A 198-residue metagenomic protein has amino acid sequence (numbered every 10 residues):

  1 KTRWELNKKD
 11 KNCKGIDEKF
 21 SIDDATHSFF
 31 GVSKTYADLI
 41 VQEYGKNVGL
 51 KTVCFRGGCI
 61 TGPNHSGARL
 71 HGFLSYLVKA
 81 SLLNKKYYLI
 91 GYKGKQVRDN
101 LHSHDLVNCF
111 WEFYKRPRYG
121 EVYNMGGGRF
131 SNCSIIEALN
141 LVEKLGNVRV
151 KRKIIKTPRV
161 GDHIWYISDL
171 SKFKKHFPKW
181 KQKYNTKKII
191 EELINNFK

Functional and structural regions predicted by a protein language model:
K1-C54, R69: Catalytic helix-loop patch of NAD(P)-dependent Rossmann-fold dehydrogenases
K9-S21, V78-I90, R116, K144-I155: A short C-terminal helix-loop "cap" of Rossmann-like NAD(P)-dependent dehydrogenase/epimerase domains
T35, V48, I60-S75, L83-K85 (+5 more regions): Glycine/proline-rich active-site loop of Rossmann-fold NAD(P)-dependent oxidoreductases
T35-Q42, S75-V78, N108: Conserved active-site helix of classical SDR/Rossmann-fold NAD(P)-dependent CH-OH oxidoreductases
K79, H104-K115, N140, K187-I194: Amphipathic alpha-helical segments that line or abut small-molecule/effector binding pockets and mediate allosteric
Y92-K93, V122-N124, I136-L139, N147-W165: C-terminal "lid/loop" region of Rossmann-like NAD(P)-dependent oxidoreductases
S103, V122, P158-K181, N185: Conserved C-terminal active-site "lid" loop/helix of NAD(P)H-dependent oxidoreductases that clamps the redox cofactor
S171-K172, Y184-K198: Amphipathic terminal alpha-helices
